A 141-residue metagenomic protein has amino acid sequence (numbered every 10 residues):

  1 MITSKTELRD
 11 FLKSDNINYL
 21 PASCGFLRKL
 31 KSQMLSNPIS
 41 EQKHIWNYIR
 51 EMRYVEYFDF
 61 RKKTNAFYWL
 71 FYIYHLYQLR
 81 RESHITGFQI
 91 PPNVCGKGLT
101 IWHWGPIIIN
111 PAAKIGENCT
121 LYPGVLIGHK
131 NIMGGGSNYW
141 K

Functional and structural regions predicted by a protein language model:
M1-T86: Terminal amphipathic alpha-helical/low-complexity segments used for targeting or macromolecular assembly
Y68-K141: Flexible, glycine/small-residue-enriched loop-and-beta-strand segment within the central core of proteins
